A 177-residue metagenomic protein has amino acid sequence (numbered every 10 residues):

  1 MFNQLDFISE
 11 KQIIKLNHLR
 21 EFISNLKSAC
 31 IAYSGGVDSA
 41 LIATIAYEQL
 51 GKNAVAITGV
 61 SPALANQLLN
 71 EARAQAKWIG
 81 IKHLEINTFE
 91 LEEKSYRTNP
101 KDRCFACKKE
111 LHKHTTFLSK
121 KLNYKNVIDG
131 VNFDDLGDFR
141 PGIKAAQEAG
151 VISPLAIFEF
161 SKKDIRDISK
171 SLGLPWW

Functional and structural regions predicted by a protein language model:
M1-S171: ATP-dependent adenylation/nucleotidyltransferase module used to activate substrates
G173-W177: Short, intrinsically disordered, charge-balanced linker/junction segments flanking boundaries in proteins
